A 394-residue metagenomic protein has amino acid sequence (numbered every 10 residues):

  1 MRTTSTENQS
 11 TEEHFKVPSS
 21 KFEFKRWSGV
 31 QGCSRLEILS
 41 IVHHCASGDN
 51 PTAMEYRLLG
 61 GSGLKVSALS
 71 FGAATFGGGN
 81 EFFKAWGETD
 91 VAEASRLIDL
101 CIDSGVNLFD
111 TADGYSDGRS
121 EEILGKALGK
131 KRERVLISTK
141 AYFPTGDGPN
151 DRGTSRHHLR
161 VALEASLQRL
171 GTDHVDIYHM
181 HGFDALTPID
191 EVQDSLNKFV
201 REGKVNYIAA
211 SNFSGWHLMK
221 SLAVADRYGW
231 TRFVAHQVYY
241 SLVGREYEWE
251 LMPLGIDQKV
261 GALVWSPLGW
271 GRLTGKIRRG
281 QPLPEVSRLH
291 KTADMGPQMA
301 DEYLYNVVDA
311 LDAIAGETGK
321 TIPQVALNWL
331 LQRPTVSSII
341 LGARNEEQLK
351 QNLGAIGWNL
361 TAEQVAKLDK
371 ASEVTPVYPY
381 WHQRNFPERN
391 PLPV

Functional and structural regions predicted by a protein language model:
M1, S10-V42, A46: Short, basic, low-complexity termini and linkers enriched in Ser/Thr/Gly/Pro that act as targeting/leader peptides
L39-V135, R201: N-terminal binding-site loop/beta-alpha segment at the start of enzyme catalytic domains that lines or forms
C45-M54, S95, D257, Q281-E317 (+2 more regions): Terminal-tail/helix-coil boundary detector
L59, F71, A94, F109 (+13 more regions): Conserved, mostly hydrophobic/aromatic
V66-L69, G105-N107, R132-V135, T172-D176 (+5 more regions): Short, well-ordered coil/turn segments that N-cap beta-strands
A74, A112-G114, K140-P144, M180-F183 (+4 more regions): Active-site beta-loop-alpha junctions enriched in small/polar residues
N80, G146-E250: Glycine/proline-rich, positively charged, aromatic-decorated active-site loop/lid region on the catalytic face
Y247-V286, T321: Aromatic-lined glycan-binding groove of carbohydrate-active enzymes
